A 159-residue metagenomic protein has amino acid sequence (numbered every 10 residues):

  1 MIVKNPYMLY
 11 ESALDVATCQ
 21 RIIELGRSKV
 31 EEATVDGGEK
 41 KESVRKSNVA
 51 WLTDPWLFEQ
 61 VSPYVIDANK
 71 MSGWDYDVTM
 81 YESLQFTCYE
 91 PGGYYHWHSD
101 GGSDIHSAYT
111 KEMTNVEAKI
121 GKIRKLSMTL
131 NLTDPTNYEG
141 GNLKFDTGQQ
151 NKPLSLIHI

Functional and structural regions predicted by a protein language model:
M1-I157: Fe(II)/2-oxoglutarate oxygenase catalytic core
